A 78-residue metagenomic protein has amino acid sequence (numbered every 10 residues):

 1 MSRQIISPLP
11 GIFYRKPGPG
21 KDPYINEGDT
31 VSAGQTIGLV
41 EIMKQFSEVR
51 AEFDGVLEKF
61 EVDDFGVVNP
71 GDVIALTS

Functional and structural regions predicted by a protein language model:
M1-K21, L39-E52: Short beta-strand-turn/beta-hairpin segments enriched in glycine/proline and small hydrophobics that form edge-strand
M1-R3, D64, T77-S78: Generic structural signal for short, solvent-exposed loop/turn connectors between secondary structure elements
I6-P8, E61, A75: Conserved beta-strand segments that form the floor/walls of ligand-binding pockets within enzyme and binding domains
R15-N26, T30, F53, K59-G66: Short histidine-centered loop motifs in beta-beta connectors
N26-E48, N69-S78: Short hydrophobic beta/alpha edge segments that flank linear recognition/processing sites
